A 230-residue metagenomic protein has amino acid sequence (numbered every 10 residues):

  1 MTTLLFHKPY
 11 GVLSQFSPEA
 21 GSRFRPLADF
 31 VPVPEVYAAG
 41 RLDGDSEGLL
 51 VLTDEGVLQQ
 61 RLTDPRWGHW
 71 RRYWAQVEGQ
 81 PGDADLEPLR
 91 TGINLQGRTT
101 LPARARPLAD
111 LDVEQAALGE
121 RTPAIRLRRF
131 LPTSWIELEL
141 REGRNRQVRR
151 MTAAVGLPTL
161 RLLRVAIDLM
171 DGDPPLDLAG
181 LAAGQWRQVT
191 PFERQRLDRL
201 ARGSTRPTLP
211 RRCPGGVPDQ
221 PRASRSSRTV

Functional and structural regions predicted by a protein language model:
M1-T205, C213, V230: RNA pseudouridine synthases
S227: Nucleotide/phosphate-binding catalytic cleft detector across ATP-hydrolyzing and phosphate-transferring enzymes
